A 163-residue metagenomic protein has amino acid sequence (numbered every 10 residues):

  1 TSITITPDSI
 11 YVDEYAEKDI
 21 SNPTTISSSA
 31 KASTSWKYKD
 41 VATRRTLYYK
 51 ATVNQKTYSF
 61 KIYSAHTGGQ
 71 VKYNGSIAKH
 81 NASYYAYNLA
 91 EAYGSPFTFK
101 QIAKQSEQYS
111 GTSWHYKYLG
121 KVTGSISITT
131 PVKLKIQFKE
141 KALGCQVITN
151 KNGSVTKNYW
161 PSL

Functional and structural regions predicted by a protein language model:
T1-T57: N-terminal prepro-regions of secreted/extracellular proteins
I3, G69-V71, V147: Assembly/interface hotspot detector across virion components, adhesins/toxins, and nucleic-acid enzymes
S9, G68-K72, E140-A142: A short, sequence-level motif marking secondary-structure junctions
T34-Y93: Short, surface-exposed binding/anchoring microloops in extracellular/periplasmic proteins
V71-I126: Mature extracytoplasmic domains of secretory-pathway proteins
S125-G144: Glycine- and small hydrophobic-rich membrane-insertion segments that are intrinsically disordered in solution
T149-L163: Short, low-complexity, Pro/Ser/Thr/Gly-rich segments in the mature regions of secreted, periplasmic
